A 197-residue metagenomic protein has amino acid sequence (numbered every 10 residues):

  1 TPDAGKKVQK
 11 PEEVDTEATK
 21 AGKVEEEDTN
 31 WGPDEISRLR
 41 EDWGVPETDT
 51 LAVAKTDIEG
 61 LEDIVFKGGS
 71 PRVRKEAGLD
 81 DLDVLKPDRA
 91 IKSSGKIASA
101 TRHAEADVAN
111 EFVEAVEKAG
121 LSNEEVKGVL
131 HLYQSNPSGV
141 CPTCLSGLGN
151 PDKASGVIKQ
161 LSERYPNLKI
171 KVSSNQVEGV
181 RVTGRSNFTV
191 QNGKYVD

Functional and structural regions predicted by a protein language model:
T1-D63, R181-D197: Low-complexity, glycine/serine/proline-rich disordered segments that function as export/translocation leaders
E25-D28, N110, Q160: Generic detector of well-ordered secondary structure
L39-W43, A54, F112-V116, I158-Y165: Hydrophobic, Leu/Ile/Phe/Ala-enriched alpha-helical segments that form helix-helix packing faces
R40-A98: RNase H-like nuclease fold core
L51, V129, K169: Exposed beta-strand and adjacent loop surfaces of beta-rich binding modules that mediate intermolecular recognition
L85-G139: Short HxH-centered metal-ligating active-site micro-motif
N123-E125, Y133-D197: Active-site or metal-binding loop neighborhoods of secreted/extracellular toxin and effector enzymes
